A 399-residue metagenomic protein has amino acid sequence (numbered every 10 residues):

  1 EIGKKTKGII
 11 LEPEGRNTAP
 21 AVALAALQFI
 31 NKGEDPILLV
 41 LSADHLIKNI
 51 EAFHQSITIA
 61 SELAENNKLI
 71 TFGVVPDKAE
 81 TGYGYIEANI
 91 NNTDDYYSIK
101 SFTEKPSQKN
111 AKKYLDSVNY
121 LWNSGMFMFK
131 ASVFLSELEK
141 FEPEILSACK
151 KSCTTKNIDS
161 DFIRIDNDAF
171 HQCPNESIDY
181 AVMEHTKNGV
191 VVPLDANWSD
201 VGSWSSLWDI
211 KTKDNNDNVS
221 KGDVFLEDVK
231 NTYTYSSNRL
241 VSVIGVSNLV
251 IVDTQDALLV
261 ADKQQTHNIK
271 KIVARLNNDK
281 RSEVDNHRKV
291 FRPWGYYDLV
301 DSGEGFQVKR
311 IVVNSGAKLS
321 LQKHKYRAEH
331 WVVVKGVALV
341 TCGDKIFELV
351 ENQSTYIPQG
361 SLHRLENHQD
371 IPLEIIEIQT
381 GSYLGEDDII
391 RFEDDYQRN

Functional and structural regions predicted by a protein language model:
E1-S42, K48-E51, Q379: Conserved N-terminal catalytic core of the sugar/cofactor nucleotidyltransferase
K4-T6, G33-P36, E65-L69, T81 (+7 more regions): Short coil/turn connectors at secondary-structure junctions
G15-P20, K78-E80, Q108-N110, W198-S199 (+1 more regions): A short acidic, often aromatic-flanked loop/helix-cap motif at beta-alpha or helix-coil junctions that lines enzyme
A25, D44, I86, K130 (+2 more regions): Residue-level signal for inorganic ion chemistry
L46-I47, T355: A short, conserved beta-strand element in the Rossmann-like catalytic core that flanks the donor/metal-binding loop
I50-Q172, V190: Conserved core of the sugar-phosphate nucleotidyltransferase
S132-V332, V337-Y356, H363, H368 (+2 more regions): Left-handed beta-helix
I375: Noncatalytic nucleic-acid binding interfaces
